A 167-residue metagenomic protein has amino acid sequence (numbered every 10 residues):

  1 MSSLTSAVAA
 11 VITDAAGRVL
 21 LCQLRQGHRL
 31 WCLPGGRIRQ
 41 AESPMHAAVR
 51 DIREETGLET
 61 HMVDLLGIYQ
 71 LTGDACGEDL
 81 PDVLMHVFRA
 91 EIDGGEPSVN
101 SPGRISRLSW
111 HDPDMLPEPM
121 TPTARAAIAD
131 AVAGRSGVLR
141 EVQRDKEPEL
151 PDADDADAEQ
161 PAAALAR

Functional and structural regions predicted by a protein language model:
M1-V19, R37: Conserved N-terminal beta-strand and adjoining loop/helix that marks the start of the Nudix/MutT-like hydrolase domain
L4, R29, D82-L84: Residue-level preference for beta-strand/loop junctions
I12, V87-E91, S109-D112: Short, well-ordered beta-strand micro-motif
L33-L66, F88: The catalytic Nudix box helix
L71-P97, D130-R135: Active-site-adjacent beta-strand/loop module that shapes the phosphate/pyrophosphate-binding cleft
V99-A133, A164: NUDIX/MutT-family hydrolases
A129-R167: Charged phosphate-binding loop/patch that engages nucleotide di/tri-phosphates or the phosphate backbone of nucleic
